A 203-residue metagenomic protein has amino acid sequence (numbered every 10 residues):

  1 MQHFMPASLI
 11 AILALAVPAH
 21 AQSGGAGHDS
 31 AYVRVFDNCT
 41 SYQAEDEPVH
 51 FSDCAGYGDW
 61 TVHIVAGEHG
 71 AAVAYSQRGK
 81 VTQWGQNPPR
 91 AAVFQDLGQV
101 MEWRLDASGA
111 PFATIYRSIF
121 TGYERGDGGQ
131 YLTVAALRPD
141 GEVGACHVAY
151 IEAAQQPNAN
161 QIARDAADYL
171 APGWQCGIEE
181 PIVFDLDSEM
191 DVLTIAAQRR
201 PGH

Functional and structural regions predicted by a protein language model:
H3-F4, V17-N87: Charge-rich, low-complexity N-terminal segments
A7-A16: Bacterial N-terminal signal peptides
A16-P18, Q198-R199: Short alpha-helix boundary/capping motifs
R34, V49, G141, Y169-A171: Disulfide-bonded cysteine motifs in exported proteins
Y42, Y57, A149-Y150, E179: General secretory precursor processing signal
P88-P157: Short helix/strand-capping turn motifs
E152-H203: C-terminal partner/receptor-binding element of secreted or periplasmic proteins
